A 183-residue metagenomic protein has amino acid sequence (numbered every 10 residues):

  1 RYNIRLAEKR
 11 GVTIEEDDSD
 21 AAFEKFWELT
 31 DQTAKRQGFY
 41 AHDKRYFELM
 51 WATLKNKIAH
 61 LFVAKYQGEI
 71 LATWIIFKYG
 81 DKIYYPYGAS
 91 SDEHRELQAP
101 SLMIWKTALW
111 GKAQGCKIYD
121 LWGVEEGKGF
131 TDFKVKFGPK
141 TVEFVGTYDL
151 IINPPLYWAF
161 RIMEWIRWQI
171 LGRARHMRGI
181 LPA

Functional and structural regions predicted by a protein language model:
R1-E96: A conserved beta-strand-loop-helix scaffold within acyl/acetyltransferase catalytic domains
R5, Y40, Q98, D120 (+1 more regions): Generic, ordered loop/turn and secondary-structure boundary motif
E8, D43, W51, Y87 (+4 more regions): Solvent-exposed, flexible loop/coil residues
R10-E16, R45-E48, D92-E93, I104-A108 (+4 more regions): Short C-terminal domain-edge/linker segments immediately following a structured domain
I14-S19, L49-L54, L97-P100, G111 (+3 more regions): Low-complexity, flexible helical/coil segments
W27, W51, W74, W105 (+4 more regions): A residue-identity detector for tryptophan
G80-E143: Acyl-donor binding region in acyl/amide transferases
C116-A183: Active-site/acyl-donor-binding loops of N-acyltransferases
